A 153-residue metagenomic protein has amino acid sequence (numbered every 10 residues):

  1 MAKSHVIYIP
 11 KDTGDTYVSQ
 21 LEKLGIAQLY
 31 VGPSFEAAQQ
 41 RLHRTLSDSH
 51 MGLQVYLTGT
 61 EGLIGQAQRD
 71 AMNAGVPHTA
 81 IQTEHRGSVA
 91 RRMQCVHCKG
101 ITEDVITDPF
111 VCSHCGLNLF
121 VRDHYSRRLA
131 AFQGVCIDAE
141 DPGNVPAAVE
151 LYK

Functional and structural regions predicted by a protein language model:
M1-R91: FNR/FR-type flavoprotein reductase catalytic core
R69-K153: Cys/His-clustered metal-coordination modules, chiefly Zn-binding fingers
